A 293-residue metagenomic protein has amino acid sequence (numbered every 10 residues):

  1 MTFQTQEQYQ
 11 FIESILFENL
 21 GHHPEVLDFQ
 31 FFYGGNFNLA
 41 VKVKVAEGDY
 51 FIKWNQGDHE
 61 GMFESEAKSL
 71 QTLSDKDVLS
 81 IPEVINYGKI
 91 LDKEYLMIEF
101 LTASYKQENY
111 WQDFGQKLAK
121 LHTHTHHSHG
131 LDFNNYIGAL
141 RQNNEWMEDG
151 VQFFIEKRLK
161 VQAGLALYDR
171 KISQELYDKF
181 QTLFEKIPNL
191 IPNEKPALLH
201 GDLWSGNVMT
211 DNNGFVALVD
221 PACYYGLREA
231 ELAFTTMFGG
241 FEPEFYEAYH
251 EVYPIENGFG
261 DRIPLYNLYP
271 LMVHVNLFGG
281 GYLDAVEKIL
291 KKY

Functional and structural regions predicted by a protein language model:
E7-H23, H126-L198, K292: An alpha-helical support segment within catalytic cores of ATP-dependent transferases
Y9-Q10, A67, P243: Short, surface-exposed alpha-helical segments at coil->helix boundaries
S14, L39, S65, Q71-D75 (+9 more regions): Residue-level signal for well-ordered alpha-helical scaffold segments within enzymatic catalytic domains
H23-Q30: Conserved N-terminal boundary motif of the eukaryotic protein kinase catalytic domain
Q30-E148, Q152: ATP-binding pocket architecture of kinase catalytic cores
F63, W111-F114, L176-F180, V286: Hydrophobic packing residues in well-ordered alpha-helices of helical domains and bundles
I90-E108, T123, L159-K160, G164-L165 (+1 more regions): A glycine-centered beta->alpha junction motif in the catalytic cores of kinase/phosphotransferase enzymes
N143-I155, G164, K195-L198, S205 (+3 more regions): Active-site Asp-x-Gly
